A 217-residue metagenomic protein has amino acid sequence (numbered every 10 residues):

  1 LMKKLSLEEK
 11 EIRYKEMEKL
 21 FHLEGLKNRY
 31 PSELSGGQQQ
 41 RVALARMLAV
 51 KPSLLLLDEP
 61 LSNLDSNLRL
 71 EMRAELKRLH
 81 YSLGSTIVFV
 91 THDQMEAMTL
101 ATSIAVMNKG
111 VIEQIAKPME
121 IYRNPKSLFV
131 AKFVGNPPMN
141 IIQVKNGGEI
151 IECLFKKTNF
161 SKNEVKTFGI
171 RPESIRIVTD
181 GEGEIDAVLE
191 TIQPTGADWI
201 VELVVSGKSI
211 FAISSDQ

Functional and structural regions predicted by a protein language model:
L1-F129: ABC ATPase nucleotide-binding domains
S35, N108, F133, T167 (+1 more regions): Short glycine/serine/threonine-biased micro-segments
R123-N146: C-terminal boundary and immediately downstream tail of ABC-type ATPase nucleotide-binding domains
P137, E149-Q217: Non-catalytic connector elements of ABC transporters
